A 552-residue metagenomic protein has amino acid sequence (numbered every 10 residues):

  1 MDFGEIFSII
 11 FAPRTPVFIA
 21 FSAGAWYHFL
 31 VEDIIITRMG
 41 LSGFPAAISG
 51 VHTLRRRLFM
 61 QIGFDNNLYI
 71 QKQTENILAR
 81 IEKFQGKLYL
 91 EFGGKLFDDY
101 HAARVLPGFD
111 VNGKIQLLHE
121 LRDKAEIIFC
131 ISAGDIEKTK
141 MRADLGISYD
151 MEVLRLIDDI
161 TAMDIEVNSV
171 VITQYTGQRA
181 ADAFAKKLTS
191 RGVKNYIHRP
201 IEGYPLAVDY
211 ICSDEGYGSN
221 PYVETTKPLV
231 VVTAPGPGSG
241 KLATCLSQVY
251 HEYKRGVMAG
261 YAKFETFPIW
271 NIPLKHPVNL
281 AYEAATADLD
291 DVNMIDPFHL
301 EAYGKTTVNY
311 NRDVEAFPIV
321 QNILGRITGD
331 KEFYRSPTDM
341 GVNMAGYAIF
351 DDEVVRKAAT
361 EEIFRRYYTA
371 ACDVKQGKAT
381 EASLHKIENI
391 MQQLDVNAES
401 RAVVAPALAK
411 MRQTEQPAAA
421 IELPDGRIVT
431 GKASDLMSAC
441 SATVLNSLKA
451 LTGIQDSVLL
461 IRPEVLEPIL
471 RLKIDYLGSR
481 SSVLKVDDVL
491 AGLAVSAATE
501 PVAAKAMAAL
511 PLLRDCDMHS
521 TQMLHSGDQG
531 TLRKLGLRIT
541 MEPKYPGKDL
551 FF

Functional and structural regions predicted by a protein language model:
I9-I10, A20, Y27, I34-R38 (+1 more regions): Short, positively charged and aromatic/hydrophobic N-terminal segments
L58-V232, Q248-M411, E415-Q416, L423-D425 (+2 more regions): Flexible phosphate-sensing "switch/lid" loops adjacent to ATP/NTP-binding sites across phosphate-transfer
S239-G240: Conserved glycine(s) of the Walker
T244: Hydrophobic positions on the alpha1 helix immediately C-terminal to the Walker A/P-loop
L436-T452: A short, polar/charged loop-to-alpha-helix boundary motif
T452-G453, I474: Flexible, solvent-exposed loop/hinge segments and secondary-structure transition points
